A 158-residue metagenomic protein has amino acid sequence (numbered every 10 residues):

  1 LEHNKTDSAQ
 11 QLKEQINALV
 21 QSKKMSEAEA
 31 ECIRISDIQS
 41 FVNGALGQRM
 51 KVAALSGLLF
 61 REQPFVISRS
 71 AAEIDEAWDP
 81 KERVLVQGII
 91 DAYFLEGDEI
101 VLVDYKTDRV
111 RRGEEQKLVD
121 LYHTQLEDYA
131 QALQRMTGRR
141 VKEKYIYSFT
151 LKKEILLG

Functional and structural regions predicted by a protein language model:
L1-G158: Structural signature of nuclease core domains in nucleic-acid processing machines
